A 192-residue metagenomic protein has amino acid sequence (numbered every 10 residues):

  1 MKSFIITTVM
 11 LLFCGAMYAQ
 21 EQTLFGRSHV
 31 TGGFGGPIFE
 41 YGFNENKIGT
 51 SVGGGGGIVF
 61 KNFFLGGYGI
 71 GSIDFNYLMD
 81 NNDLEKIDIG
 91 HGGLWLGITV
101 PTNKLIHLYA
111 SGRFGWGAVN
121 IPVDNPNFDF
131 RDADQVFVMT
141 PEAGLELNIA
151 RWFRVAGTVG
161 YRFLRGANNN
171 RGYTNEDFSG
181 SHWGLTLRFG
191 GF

Functional and structural regions predicted by a protein language model:
M1-L24: Bacterial Sec-dependent N-terminal signal peptides
A19-Y68, T186-F192: Short glycine/proline- and aromatic-enriched beta-strand/turn motifs that initiate or cap beta-hairpins
T31, I48, D88-G90, Q135-F137 (+1 more regions): Residue-level preference for beta-strand/loop junctions
Y41-E45, N81-E85, F128-A133, N170-E176: Outer-membrane beta-barrel domain signature
G55-G57, Y109-R113, A156-T158: Outer-envelope exported proteins of Gram-negative bacteria
K61-E142, L147-I149, T186-G191: Gram-negative (and chloroplast) outer-membrane scaffold detector with strong preference for beta-barrel transmembrane
N148-F192: Predominantly the C-terminal beta-signal and adjacent terminal strand-loop region of outer-membrane beta-barrel
